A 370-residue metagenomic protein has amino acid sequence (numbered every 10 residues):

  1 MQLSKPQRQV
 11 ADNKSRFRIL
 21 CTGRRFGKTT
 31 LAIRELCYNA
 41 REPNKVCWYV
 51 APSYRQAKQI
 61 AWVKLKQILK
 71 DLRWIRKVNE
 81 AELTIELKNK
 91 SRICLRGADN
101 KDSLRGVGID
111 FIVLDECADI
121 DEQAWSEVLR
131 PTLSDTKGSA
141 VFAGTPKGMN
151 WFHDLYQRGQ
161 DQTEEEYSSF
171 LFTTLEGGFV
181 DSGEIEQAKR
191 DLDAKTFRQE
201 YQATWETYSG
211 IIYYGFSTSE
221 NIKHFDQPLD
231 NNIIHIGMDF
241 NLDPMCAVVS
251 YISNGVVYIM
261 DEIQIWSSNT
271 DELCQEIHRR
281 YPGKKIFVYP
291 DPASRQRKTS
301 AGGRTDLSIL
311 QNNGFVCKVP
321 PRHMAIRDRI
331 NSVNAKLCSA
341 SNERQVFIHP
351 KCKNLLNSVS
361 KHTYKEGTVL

Functional and structural regions predicted by a protein language model:
M1-M245, V249-I252, V288-Y289: Phosphate/NTP-binding elements of NTP-utilizing enzymes
V248-L370: Mg2+-dependent endonuclease catalytic cores in nucleic-acid-processing enzymes, primarily RNase H-like
